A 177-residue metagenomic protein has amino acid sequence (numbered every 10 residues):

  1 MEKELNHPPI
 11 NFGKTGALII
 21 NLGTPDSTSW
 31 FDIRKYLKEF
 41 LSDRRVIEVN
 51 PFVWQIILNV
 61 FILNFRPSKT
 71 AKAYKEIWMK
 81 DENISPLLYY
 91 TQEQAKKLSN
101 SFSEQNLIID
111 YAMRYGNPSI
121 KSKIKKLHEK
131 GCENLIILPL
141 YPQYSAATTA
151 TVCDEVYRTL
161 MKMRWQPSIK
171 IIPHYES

Functional and structural regions predicted by a protein language model:
M1-S177: Active-site-proximal alpha-helix that buttresses catalytic centers in soluble enzyme cores
